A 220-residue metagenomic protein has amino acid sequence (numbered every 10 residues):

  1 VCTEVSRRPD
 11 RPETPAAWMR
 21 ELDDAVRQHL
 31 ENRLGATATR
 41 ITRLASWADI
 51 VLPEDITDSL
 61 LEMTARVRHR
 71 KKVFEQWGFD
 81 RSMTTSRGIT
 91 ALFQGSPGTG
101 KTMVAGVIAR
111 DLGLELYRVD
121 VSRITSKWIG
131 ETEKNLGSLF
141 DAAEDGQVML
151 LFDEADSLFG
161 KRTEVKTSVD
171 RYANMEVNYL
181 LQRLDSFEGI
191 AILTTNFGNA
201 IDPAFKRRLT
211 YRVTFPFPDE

Functional and structural regions predicted by a protein language model:
V1-E220: AAA+ P-loop ATPase motor domain of ring mechanoenzymes
